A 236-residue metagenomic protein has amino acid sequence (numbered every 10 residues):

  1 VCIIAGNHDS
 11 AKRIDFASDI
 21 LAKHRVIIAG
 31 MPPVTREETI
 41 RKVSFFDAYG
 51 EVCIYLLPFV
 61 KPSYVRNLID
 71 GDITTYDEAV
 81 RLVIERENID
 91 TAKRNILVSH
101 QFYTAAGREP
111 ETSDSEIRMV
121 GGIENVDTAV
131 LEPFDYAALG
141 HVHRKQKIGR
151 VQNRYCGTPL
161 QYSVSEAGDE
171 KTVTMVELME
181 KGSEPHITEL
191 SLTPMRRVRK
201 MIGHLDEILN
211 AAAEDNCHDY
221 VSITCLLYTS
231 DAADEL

Functional and structural regions predicted by a protein language model:
V1-F16, T193, H204-E207: Short N-terminal secondary-structure initiator segments
C2, I27-A29, R154, T188: General small-molecule cofactor/ligand-binding pocket signal
I4, G30-M31, E38, G157 (+2 more regions): A broadly tuned "polar low-complexity/structure-edge" signature
A5, D9-G149: His/Asp/Glu-rich metal-coordinating catalytic cores of metallo-dependent phosphodiesterases/hydrolases acting on
D9, H143, L160, K171 (+1 more regions): Short, flexible micro-motifs
T39-V52, L57, N153-C217: Binuclear metal-dependent phosphoesterase catalytic core
C217-L227: Short, glycine-/small-residue-enriched flexible loop/hinge segments at domain edges that mediate gating
Y228-L236: Single conserved hydrophobic/aromatic residue that forms the stacking wall/gate of nucleotide- or nucleobase-binding
